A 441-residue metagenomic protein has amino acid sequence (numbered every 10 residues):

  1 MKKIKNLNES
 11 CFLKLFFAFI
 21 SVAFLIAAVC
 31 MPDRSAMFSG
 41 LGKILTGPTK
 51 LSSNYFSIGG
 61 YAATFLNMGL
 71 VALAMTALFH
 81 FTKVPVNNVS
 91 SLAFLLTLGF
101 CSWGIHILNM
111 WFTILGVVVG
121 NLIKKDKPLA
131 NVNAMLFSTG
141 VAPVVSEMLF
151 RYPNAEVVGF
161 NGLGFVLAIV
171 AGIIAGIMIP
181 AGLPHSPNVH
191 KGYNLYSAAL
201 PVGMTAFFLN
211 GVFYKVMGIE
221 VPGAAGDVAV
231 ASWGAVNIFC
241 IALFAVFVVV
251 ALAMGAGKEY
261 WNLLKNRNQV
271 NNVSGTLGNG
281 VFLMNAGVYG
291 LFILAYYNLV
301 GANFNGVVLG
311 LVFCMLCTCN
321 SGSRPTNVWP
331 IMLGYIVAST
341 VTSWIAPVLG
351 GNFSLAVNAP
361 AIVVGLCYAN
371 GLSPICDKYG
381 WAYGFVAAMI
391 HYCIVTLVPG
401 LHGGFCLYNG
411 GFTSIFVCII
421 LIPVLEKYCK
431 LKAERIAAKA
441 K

Functional and structural regions predicted by a protein language model:
M1-I105, F244-E259, G275, N279 (+5 more regions): N-terminal signal-anchor module of multipass membrane proteins
K5-N8, D126-N131, M135-N237, D377 (+2 more regions): Membrane-interface helix-loop-helix junctions at boundaries between adjacent transmembrane segments
S57-G69, F100-W111, N161-I174, I238-A242 (+2 more regions): Structural signature of hydrophobic alpha-helical transmembrane segments
F81-T82, L98-I105, V118-N131, A142-Y152 (+3 more regions): Hydrophobic alpha-helical bundle architecture
S91-L96, I114, A134-T139, G172-A175 (+2 more regions): Central hydrophobic cores of alpha-helical transmembrane segments in multi-pass integral membrane proteins
I173-H185, S197, V357-R435: C-terminal transmembrane helix pair
G226-A231, R267-N271, L431-K441: Short, highly charged, low-complexity non-transmembrane loops/tails of multi-pass membrane proteins
G257-S343: Transmembrane helical segments that form the transport core of multi-pass membrane transport proteins
